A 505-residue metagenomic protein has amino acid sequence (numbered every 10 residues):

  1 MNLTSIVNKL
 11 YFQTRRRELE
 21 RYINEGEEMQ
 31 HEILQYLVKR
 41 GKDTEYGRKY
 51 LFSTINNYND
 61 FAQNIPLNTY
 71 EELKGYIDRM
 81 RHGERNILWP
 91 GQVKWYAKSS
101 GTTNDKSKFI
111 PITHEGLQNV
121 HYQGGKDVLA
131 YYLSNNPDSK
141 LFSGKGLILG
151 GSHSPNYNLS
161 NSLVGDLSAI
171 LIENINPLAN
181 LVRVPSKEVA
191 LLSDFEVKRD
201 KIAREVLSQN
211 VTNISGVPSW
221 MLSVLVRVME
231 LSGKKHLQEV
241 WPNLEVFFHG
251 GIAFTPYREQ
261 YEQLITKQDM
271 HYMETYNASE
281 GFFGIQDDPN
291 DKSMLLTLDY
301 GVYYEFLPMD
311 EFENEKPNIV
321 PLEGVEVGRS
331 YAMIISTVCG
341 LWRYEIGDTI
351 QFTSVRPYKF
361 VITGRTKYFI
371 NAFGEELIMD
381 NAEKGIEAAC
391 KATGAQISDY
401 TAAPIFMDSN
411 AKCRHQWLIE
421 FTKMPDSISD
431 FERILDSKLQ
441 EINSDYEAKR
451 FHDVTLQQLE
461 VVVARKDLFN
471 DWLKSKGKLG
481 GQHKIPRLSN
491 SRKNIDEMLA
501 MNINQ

Functional and structural regions predicted by a protein language model:
M1-S53, F61-N68, G75-G83, S168-Q505: Active-site glycine/GP-rich loop and adjacent strand/helix microenvironment that borders small-molecule binding pockets
E28, E32-Y96, S107-I112, N119 (+2 more regions): Active-site diphosphate/adenylate-binding microenvironment
R85-N86, D105-G116, E239, V246 (+1 more regions): Non-catalytic, beta-rich accessory domains that mediate macromolecular interactions or localization
A97-T103: Conserved helicase ATPase motor motifs in RecA-like P-loop NTPase domains
N104-D105, K367: A broad detector of the eukaryotic-type serine/threonine protein kinase catalytic domain
H114, Q118, Y122, L192: Flexible, glycine- and charge-enriched loops at secondary-structure boundaries
Y122-N136, D200-Q209: Conserved ATP-dependent adenylate/AMP-binding module captured primarily in the ANL superfamily
Y131-A179: Conserved AMP-binding loop of ANL adenylate-forming enzymes
